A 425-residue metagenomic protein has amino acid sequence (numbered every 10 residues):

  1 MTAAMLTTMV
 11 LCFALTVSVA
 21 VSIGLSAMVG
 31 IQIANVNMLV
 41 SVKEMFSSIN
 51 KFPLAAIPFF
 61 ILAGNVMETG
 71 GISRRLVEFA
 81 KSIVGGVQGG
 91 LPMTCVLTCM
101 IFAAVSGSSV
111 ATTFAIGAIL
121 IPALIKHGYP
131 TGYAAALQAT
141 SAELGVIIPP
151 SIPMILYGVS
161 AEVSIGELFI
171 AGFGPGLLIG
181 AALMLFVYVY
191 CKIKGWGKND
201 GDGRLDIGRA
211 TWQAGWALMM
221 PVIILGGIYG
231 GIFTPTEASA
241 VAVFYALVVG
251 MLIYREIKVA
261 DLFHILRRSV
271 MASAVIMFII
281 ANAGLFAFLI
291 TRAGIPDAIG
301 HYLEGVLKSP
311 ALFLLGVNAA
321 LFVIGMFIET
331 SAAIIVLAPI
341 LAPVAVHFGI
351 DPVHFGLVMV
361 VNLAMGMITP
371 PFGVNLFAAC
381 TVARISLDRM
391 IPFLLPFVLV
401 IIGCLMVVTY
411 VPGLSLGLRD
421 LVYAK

Functional and structural regions predicted by a protein language model:
M1-K425: Alpha-helical transmembrane segments of multi-pass membrane transport proteins
